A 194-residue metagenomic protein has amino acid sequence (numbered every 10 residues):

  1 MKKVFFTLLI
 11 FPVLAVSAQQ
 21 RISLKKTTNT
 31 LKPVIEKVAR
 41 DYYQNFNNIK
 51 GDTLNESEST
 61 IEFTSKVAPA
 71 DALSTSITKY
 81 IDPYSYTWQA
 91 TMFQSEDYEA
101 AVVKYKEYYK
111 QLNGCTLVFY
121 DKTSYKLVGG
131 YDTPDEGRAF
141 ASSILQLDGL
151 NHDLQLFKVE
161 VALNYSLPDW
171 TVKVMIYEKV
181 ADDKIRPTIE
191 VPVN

Functional and structural regions predicted by a protein language model:
M1-L24: Bacterial Sec-dependent N-terminal signal peptides
V4-F5, F11, I81, F140 (+2 more regions): Small/flexible residues
T7, S57, K184-I185: Intrinsic disorder/low-complexity detector
S17, T28-I35, A101-Y105, V174: Generic hydrophobic, helix-prone segments enriched in Leu/Val/Ile
Q19-S85, V193-N194: N-terminal leader/targeting segments
T60, Y86-Q89, G137-I144: Short, hydrophobic/aromatic-rich segments at coil-to-beta transitions
L73-E136: Long, charged/polar, surface-exposed segments that mediate recognition or autoinhibition
Q111-V193: A charged, solvent-exposed segment within the mature domains of Sec-exported extracytoplasmic proteins
